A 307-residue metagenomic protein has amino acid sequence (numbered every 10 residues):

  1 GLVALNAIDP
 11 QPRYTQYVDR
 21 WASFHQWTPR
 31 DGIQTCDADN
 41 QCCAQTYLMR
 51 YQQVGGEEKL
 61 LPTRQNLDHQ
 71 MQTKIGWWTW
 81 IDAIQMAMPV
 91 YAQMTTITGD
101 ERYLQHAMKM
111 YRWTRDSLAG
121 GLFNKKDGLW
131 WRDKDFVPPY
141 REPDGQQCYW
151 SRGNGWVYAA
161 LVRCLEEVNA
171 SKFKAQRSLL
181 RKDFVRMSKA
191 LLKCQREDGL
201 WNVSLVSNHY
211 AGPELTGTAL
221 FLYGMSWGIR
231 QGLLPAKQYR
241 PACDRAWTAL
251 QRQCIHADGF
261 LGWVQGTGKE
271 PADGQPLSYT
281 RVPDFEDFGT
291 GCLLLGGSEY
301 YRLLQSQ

Functional and structural regions predicted by a protein language model:
L5-A22, W27-T28, G32-A44, R50-Q53 (+4 more regions): CBM-like carbohydrate-recognition segments
D9, M94-Q105, C164-S178, R230-A236: Inter-helical turn/loop segments and adjacent helix faces that build the functional surface of alpha-helical bundle
R13-I33, E57-W77, E101-F136, R181-G199 (+1 more regions): Long, well-ordered core segments of solenoidal/helical folds
Q85-I97: Acidic/serine-rich, low-complexity amphipathic helices located in mid- to C-terminal regulatory regions
W130-R152: Acidic/Ser/Thr-rich, low-complexity mid-to-C-terminal regulatory regions of eukaryotic proteins
Y149-R163, A219-F221, L293: Alpha-helical bundle segments that constitute or directly flank the non-heme di-iron/ferroxidase center
Y158-V206: Oxyanion-binding "anion nests"
